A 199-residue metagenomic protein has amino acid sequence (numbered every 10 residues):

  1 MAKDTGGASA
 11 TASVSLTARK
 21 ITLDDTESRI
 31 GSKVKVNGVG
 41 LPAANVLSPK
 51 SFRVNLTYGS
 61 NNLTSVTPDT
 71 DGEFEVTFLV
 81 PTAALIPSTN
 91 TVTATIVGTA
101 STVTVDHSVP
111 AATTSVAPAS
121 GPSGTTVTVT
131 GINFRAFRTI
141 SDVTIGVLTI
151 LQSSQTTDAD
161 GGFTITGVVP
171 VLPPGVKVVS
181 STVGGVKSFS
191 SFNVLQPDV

Functional and structural regions predicted by a protein language model:
M1-V199: Extracytoplasmic/secretory-pathway segments with low complexity and glycosylation-like composition
